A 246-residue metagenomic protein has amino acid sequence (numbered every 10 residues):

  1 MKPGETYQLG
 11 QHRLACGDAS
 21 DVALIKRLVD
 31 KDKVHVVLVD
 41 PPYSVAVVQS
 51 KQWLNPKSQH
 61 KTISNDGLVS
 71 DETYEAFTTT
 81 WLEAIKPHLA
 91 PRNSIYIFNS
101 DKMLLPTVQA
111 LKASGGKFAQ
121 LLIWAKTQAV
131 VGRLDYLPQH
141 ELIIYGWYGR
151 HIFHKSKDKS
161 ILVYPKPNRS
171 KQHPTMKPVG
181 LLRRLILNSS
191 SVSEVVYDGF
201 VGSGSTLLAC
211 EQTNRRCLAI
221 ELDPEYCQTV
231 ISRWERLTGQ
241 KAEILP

Functional and structural regions predicted by a protein language model:
M1-C227: Core catalytic lobe of class I
P3-G4, Q240-P246: Short mixed-charge
E225-R236, Q240: Short alpha-helix adjacent to the SAM-binding motif of class I
